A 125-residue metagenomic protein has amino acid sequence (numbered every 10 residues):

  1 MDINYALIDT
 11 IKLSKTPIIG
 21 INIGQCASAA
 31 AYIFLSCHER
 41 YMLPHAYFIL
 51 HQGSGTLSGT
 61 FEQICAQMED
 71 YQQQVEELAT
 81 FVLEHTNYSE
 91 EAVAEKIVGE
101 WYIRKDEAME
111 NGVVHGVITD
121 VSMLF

Functional and structural regions predicted by a protein language model:
M1-F125: N-terminal organellar transit peptides
